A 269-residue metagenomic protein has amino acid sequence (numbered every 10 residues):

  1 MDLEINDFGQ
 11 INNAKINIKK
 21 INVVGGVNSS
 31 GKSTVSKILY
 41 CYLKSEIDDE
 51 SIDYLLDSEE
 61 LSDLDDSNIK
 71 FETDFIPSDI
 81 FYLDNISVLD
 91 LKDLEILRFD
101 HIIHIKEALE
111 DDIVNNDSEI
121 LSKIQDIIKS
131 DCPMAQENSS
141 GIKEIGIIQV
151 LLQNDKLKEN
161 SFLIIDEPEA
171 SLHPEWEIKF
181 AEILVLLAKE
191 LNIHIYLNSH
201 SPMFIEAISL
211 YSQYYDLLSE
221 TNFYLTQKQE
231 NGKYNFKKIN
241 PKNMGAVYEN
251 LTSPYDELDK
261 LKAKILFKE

Functional and structural regions predicted by a protein language model:
M1-L39: Pre-Walker A-like glycine/lysine-rich segment at the N-terminus of P-loop NTPase domains
N13-K19, D155-L157, L187-K189: Phosphate-binding P-loop
N17, K37-F162, D216, N231-E269: Phosphate-coordinating catalytic segments in nucleotide- and nucleic-acid-processing enzymes
I148, K179-L184: Conserved hydrophobic alpha-helix in the ABC-type ATPase nucleotide-binding domain
E159-S161, N192-Y196: Loop/turn-to-beta-strand initiation segments
D166-P168: Walker B catalytic acidic pair
H173-P174, I178: Conserved D-loop-proximal element of ABC-family nucleotide-binding domains
N198-H200: H-loop/switch region of ABC-family ATPase nucleotide-binding domains
